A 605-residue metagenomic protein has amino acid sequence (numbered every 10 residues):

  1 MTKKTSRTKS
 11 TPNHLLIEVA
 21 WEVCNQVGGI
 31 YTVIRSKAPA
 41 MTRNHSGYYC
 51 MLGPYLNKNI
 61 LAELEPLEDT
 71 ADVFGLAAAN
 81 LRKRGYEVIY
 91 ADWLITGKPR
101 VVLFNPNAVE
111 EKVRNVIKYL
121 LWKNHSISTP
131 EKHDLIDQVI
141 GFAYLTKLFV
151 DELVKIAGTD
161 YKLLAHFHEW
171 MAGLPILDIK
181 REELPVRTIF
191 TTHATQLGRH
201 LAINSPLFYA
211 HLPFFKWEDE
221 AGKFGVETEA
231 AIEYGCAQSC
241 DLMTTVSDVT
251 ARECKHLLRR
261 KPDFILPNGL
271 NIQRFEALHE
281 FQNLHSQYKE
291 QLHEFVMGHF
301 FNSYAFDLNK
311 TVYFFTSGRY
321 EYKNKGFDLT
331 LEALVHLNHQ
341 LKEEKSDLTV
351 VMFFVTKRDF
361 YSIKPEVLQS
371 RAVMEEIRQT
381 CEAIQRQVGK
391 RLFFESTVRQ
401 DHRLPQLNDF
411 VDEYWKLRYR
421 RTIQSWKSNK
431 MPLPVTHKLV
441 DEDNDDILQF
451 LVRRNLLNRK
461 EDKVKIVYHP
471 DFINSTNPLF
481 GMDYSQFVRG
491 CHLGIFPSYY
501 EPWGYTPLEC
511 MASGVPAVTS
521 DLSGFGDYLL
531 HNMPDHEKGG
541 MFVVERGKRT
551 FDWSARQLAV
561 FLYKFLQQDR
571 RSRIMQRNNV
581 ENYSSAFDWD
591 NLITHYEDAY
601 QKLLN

Functional and structural regions predicted by a protein language model:
M1-N605: Catalytic cores of nucleotide-sugar-dependent glycosyltransferases that transfer UDP/GDP/TDP-activated
